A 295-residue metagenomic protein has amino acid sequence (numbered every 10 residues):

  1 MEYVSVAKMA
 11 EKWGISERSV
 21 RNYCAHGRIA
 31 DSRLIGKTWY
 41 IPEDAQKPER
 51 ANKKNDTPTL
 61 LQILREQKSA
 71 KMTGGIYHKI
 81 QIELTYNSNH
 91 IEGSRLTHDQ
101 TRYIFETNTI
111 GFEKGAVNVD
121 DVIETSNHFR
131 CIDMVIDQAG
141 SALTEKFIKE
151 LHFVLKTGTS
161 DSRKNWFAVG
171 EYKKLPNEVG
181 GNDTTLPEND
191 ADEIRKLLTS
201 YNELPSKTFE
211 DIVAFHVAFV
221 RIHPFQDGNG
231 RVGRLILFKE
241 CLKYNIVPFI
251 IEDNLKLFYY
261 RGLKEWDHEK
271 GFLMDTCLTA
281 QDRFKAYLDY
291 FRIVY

Functional and structural regions predicted by a protein language model:
M1-W13, E17-I29, L34-Y295: FIC/Doc superfamily catalytic core
